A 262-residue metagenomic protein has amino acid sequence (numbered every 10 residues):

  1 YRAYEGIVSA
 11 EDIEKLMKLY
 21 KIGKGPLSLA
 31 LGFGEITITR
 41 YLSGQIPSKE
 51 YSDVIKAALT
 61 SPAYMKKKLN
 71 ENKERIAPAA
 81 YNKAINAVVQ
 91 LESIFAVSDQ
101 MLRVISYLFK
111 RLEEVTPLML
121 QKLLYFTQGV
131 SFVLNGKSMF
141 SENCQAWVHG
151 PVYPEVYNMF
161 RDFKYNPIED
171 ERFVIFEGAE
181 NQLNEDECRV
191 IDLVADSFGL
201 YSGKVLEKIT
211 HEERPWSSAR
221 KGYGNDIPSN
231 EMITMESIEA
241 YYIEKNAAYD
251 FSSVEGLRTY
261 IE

Functional and structural regions predicted by a protein language model:
Y1-S48: Extended interfacial segments that mediate partner engagement and assembly in macromolecular machines
Y4, I36, R40-E262: Domain-edge interaction signal
